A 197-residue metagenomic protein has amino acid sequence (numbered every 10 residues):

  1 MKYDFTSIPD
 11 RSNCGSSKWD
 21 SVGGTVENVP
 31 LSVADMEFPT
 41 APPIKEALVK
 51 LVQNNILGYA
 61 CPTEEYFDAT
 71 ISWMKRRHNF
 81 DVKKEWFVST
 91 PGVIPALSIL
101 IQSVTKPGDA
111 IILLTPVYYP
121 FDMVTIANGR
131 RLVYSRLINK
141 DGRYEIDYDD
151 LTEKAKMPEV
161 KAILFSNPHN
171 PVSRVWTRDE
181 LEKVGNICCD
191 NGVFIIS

Functional and structural regions predicted by a protein language model:
M1-S7, R136, D141: Acidic/glycine-enriched edge-of-secondary-structure segments
K2-G92, I99: N-terminal small-domain helix-loop-helix segment of the aminotransferase-like
V29, A162, F194: Short, Asp-centered acidic motifs that coordinate Mg2+ and/or phosphate in catalytic or ligand-binding sites
P30, I112-L113, I196: A structural signal for short, well-ordered beta-strand segments and their strand-loop junctions that often border
E46-A47, A155, F194: Low-complexity, intrinsically disordered or weakly predicted helical/coil tracts enriched in serine/threonine
L57-C189: Conserved core of the PLP fold type I
N167, I195-I196: Residue-level marker for buried hydrophobic side chains located in beta-strands that build the well-ordered beta-sheet
V175, I196-S197: Long, compositionally biased, intrinsically disordered segments
